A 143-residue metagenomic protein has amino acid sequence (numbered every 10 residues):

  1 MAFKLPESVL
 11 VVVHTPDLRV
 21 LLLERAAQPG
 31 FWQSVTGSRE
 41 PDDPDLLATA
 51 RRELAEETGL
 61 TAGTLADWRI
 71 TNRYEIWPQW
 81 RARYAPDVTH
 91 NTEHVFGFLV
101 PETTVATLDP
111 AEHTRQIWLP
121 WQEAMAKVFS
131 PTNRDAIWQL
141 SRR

Functional and structural regions predicted by a protein language model:
M1-V20, D42: Conserved N-terminal beta-strand and adjoining loop/helix that marks the start of the Nudix/MutT-like hydrolase domain
P6, P29, S34, T89-E93: Short connector loops at helix/strand junctions that flank enzyme active sites, especially segments positioning acidic
V13, E24, G97-L99: Short, well-ordered beta-strand micro-motif
R19-L22, Q33: General beta-strand recognition
S34-T71: The catalytic Nudix box helix
L60, R69-T71, V88, A106 (+1 more regions): Membrane-topology and secretion signals of cell-surface/extracellular proteins
N72-V105, I117: Active-site-adjacent beta-strand/loop module that shapes the phosphate/pyrophosphate-binding cleft
V95-L99, A106-I137: NUDIX/MutT-family hydrolases
